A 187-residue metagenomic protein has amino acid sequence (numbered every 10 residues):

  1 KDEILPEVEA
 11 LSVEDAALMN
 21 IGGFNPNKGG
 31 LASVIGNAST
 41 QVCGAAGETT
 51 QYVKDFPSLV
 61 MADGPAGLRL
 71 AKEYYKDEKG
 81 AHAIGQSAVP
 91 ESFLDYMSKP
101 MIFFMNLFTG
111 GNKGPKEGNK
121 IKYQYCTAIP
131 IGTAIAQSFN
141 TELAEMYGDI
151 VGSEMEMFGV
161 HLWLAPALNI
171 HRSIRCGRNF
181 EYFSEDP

Functional and structural regions predicted by a protein language model:
K1-P187: Glycoside hydrolase catalytic-domain context in secreted enzymes
